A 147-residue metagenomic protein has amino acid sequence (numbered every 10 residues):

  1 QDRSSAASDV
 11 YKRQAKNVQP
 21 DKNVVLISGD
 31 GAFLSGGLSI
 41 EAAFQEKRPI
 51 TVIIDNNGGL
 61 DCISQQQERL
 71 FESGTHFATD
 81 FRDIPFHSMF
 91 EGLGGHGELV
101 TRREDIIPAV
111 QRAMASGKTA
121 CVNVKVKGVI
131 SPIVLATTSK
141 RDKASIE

Functional and structural regions predicted by a protein language model:
Q1-A7, Y11: Single conserved hydrophobic/aromatic residue that forms the stacking wall/gate of nucleotide- or nucleobase-binding
Q14, D30, A43, I53 (+3 more regions): Hydrophobic, well-ordered secondary-structure elements that form the walls of internal hydrophobic environments
V18-R82: Conserved thiamine diphosphate
P49, H96, T119: Residue-level detector of anion-binding/catalytic polar loops
E68-Q111: Conserved thiamine diphosphate
R103, P108-E147: Glycine/aspartate-rich loop-and-adjacent alpha/beta segment that forms the canonical ThDP
